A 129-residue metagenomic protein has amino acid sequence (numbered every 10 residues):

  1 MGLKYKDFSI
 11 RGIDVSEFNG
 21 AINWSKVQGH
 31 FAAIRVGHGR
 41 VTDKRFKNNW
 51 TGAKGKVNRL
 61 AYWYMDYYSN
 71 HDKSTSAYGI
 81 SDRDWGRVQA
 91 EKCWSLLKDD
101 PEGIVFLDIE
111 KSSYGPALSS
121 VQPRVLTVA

Functional and structural regions predicted by a protein language model:
G2-V128: Substrate-binding cleft of extracellular glycoside hydrolase catalytic domains
